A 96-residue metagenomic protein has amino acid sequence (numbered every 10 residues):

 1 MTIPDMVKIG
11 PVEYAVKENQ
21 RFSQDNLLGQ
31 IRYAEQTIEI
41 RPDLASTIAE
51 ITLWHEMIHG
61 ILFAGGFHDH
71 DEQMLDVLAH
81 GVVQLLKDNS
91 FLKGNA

Functional and structural regions predicted by a protein language model:
M1-I48, A64-A96: Metalloprotease/metallohydrolase-associated module, dominated by Zn2+-dependent proteases
I51-F63: Active-site recognition of the HExxH zinc-binding catalytic motif
